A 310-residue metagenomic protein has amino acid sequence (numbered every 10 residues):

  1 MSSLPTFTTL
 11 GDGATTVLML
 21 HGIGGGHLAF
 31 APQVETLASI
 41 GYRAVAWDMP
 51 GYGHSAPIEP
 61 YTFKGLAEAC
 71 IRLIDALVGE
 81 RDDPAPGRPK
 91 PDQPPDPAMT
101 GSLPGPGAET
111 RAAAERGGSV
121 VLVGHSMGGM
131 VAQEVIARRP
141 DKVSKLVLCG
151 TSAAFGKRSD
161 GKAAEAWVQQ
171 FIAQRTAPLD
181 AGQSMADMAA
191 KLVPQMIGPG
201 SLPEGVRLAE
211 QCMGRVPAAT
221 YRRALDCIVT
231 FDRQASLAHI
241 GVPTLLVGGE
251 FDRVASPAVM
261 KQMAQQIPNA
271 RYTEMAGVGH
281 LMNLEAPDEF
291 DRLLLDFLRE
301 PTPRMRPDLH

Functional and structural regions predicted by a protein language model:
T9-A56: Conserved HGGG/HGGXW glycine-rich cap/lid loop of the alpha/beta-hydrolase fold
A67-D83, P104, E109-G118: Conserved acidic catalytic loop of the alpha/beta-hydrolase fold
G124, G128, A132: Gly/Ala-rich beta-loop-alpha elbow adjacent to hydrolase catalytic centers
Q133-R138, K142-A181: Flexible "cap/lid" loop of the alpha/beta hydrolase fold
K162-A163, L179-A238: Conserved alpha/beta-hydrolase catalytic His-Asp/Glu region
I240, L246-G248: Short beta-strand/loop motif that positions the catalytic acidic residue of the alpha/beta-hydrolase fold
E250-A255: Acidic catalytic loop of the alpha/beta-hydrolase fold
V278-D291: Catalytic histidine-centered segment of alpha/beta-hydrolase-like enzymes
